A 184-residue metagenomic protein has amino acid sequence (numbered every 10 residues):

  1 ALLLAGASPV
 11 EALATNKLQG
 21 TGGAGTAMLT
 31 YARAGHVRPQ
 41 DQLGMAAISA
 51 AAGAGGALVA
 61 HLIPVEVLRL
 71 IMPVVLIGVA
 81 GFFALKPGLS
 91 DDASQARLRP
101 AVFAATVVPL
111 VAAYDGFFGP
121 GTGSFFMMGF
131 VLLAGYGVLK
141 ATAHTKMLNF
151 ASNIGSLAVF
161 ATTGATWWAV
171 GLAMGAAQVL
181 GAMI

Functional and structural regions predicted by a protein language model:
A1-S8, A93-T142, N149, L172: Selected transmembrane alpha-helices and immediately adjacent juxtamembrane segments of polytopic inner-membrane
A7-N16, R38-G44, G135-K146: Membrane-interface alpha-helices at helix entry/exit sites of multi-pass transporters
A14-I71, N153-I184: Selective hydrophobic functional segments
K17, M72-L76, A80, A105 (+2 more regions): Residues within membrane-spanning alpha-helices of integral membrane proteins, especially the hydrophobic core/packing
G22-T26, I77-A84, G129-G135, Q178-I184: Alpha-helical transmembrane segments and their membrane-interface exit regions
R38-I48, I71-M72, S94-V102, T142-L148: Cytoplasmic-side transmembrane-helix entry/capping segments in multi-pass membrane proteins
A54-G56, V75-F83, V108-V111, G155-S156: Hydrophobic core segments of alpha-helical transmembrane domains in multi-pass membrane transport and ion-translocation
L62, L85-L98: Membrane interface segments of multi-pass transport proteins and intramembrane proteases
